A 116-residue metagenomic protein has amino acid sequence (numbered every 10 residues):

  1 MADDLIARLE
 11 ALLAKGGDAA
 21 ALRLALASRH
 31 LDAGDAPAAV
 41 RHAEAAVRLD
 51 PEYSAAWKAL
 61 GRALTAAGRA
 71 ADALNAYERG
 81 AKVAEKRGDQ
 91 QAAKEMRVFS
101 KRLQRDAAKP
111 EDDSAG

Functional and structural regions predicted by a protein language model:
A11-L12, A45-A46, G80: Canonical positions in the second alpha-helix
K15, L49, A66, V83-R87: Structural marker of alpha-solenoid helical repeat scaffolds
